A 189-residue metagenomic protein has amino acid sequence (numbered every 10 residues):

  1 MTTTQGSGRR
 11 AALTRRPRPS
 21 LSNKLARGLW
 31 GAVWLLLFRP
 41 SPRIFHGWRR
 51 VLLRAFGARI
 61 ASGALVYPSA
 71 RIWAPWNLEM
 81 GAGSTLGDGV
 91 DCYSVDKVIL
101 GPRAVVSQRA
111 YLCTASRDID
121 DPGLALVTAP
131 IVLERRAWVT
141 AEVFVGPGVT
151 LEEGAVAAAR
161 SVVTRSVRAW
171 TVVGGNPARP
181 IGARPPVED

Functional and structural regions predicted by a protein language model:
M1-A58, S62, R136, G154 (+1 more regions): Terminal amphipathic alpha-helical/low-complexity segments used for targeting or macromolecular assembly
P40-R50, A70-M80, T85-T150, N176-P177 (+1 more regions): Flexible, glycine/small-residue-enriched loop-and-beta-strand segment within the central core of proteins
A61, T150, R168: Short conserved AdoMet
A141-R165: Beta-rich strand-turn-strand
A169, G174-P177: Acidic, glycine-centered active-site loop in nucleotide-sugar glycosyltransferases
